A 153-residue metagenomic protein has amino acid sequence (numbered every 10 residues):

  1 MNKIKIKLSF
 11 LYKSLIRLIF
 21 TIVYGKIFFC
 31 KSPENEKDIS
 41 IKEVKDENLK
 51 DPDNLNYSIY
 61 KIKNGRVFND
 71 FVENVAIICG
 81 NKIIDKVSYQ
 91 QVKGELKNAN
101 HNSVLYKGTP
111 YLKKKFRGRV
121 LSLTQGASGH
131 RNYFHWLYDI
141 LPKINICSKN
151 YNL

Functional and structural regions predicted by a protein language model:
M1-L153: The feature primarily captures lumenal catalytic ectodomains of type II secretory-pathway glycosyltransferases
